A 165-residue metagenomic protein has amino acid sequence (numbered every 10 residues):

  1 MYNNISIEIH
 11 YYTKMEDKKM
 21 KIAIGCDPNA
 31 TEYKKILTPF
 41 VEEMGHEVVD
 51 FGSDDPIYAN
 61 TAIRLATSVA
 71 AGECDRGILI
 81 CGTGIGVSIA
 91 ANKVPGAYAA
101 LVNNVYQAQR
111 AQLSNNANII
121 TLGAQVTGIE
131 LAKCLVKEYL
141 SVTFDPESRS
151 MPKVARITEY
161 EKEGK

Functional and structural regions predicted by a protein language model:
Y2-K19: Short, Lys/Arg-enriched N-terminal segments with co-localized hydrophobic residues within the first ~10-30 amino acids
D17, V69-E73, Q112-S114: Solvent-exposed alpha-helices and their adjacent loops that cap or buttress functional pockets in soluble metabolic
K21-I36: N-terminal beta1-alpha1 ligand-phosphate binding loop
A23-G25, V105-K165: C-terminal binding/interaction regions
P39-E47: Short helix-loop-beta junction
E47-Y58: A short beta-strand-loop structural module common to alpha/beta enzyme folds
L65-V102: Helix-adjacent hinge/juxtasegments
